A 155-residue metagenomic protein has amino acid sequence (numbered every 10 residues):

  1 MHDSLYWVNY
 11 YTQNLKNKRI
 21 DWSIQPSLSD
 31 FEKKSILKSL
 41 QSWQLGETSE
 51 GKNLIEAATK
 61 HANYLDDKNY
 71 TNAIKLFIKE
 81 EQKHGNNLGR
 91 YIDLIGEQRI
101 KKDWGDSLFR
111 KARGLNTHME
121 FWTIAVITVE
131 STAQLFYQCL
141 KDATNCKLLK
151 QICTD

Functional and structural regions predicted by a protein language model:
M1-D155: Non-heme di-metal
